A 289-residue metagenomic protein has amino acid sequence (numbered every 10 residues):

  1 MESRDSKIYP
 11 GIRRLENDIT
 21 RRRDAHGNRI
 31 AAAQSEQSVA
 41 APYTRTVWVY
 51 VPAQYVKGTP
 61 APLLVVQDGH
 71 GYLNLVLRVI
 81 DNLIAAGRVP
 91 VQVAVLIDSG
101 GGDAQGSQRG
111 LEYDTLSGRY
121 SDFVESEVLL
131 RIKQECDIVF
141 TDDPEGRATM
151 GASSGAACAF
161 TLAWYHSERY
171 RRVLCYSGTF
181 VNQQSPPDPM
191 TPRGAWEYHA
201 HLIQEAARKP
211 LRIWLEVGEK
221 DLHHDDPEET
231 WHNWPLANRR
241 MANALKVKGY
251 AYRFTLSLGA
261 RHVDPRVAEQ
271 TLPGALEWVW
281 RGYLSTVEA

Functional and structural regions predicted by a protein language model:
M1-A289: Non-catalytic cap/lid and distal C-terminal segments of serine-dependent acyl enzymes
